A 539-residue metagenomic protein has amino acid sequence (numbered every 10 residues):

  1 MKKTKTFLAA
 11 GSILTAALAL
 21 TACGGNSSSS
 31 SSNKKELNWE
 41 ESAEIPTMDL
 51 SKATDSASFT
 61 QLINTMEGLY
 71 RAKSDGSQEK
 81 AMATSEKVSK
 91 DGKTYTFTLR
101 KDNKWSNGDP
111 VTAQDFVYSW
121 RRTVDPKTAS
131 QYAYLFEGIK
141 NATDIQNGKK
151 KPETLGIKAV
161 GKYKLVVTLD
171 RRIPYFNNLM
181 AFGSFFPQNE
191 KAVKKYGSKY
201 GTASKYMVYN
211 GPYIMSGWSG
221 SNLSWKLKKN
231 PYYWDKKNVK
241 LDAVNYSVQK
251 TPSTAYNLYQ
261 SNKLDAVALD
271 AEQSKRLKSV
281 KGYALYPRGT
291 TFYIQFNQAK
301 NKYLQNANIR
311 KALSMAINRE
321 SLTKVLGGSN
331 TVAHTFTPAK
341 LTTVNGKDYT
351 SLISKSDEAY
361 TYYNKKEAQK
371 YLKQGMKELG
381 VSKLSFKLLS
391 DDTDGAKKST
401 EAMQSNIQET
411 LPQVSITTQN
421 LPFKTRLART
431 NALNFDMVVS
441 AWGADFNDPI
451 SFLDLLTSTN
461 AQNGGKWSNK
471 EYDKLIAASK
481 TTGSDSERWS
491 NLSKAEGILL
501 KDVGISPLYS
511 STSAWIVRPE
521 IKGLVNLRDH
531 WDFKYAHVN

Functional and structural regions predicted by a protein language model:
E41-K90, V208: N-terminal lobe/hinge region of extracytoplasmic solute-binding protein
T112-Q114, Y118, K162-V166, L241-A243 (+3 more regions): Alpha-helical secondary-structure segments
Q131-K191: Surface-exposed binding/hinge segments that line and control ligand-binding clefts or catalytic entry sites
L169-V239, A243, S253: Gly/Pro-rich hinge or "lid" segments in bacterial periplasmic/extracellular proteins
G220-N222, K365-A444, S513: Ligand/substrate-recognition segments at binding pockets and active sites
P231-K275: Ligand-site clamp/hinge motif
A316-N345, D394-Q404, T430-N539: Detector for C-terminal structural segments
N330-Q374, G395-K397: Structural transition elements
